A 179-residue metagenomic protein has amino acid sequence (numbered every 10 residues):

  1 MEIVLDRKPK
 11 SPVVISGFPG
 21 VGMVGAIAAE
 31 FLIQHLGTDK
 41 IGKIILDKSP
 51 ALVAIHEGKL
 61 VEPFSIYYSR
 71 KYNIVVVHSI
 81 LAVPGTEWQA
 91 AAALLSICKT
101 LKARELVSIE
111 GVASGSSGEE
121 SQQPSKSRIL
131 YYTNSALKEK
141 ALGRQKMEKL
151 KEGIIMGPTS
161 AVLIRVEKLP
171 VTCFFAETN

Functional and structural regions predicted by a protein language model:
M1-L81: N-terminal short beta-loop-beta anion/metal-coordinating cradle
P9-P12, T38, K71-N73, L101-R104 (+2 more regions): Short coil/turn connectors at secondary-structure junctions
M23-I27, G85-Q89, A93, G153 (+2 more regions): Conserved active-site and cofactor/substrate-binding residues in soluble primary-metabolism enzymes
G42-I44, V75-V77, V107, P170-F175: Hydrophobic/aromatic beta-strand patches that form the interior of the parallel beta-sheet core in alpha/beta enzyme
L81-V83, T178-N179: A generic structural motif
G85-E139: Internal, conserved structured core segments that host functional sites
G115-N179: Catalytic cores of processing enzymes, dominated by hydrolases/peptidases, characterized by acidic/His-rich
